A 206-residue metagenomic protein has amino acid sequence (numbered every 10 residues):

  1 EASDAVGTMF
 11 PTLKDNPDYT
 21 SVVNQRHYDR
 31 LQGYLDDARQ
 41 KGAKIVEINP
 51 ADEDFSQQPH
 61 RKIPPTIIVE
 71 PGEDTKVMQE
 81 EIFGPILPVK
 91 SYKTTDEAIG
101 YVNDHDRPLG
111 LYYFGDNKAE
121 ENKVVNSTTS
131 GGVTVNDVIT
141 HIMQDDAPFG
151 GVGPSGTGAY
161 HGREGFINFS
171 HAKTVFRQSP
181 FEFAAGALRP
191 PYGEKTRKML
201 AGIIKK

Functional and structural regions predicted by a protein language model:
E1-S3, S127-T128: Short amphipathic alpha-helices in soluble, non-transmembrane regions that often serve as interface/regulatory elements
A2-A5, V22, Y34, N168 (+2 more regions): Residues that form generic nucleotide/phosphate-binding pockets
S3-G33, I48-K62, Q79-G84, D145-D146 (+1 more regions): Flexible, acidic loop-helix segments that line cofactor/substrate-binding pockets
F55-Q58, K62-K206: Conserved C-terminal structural/oligomerization subdomain of aldehyde/semialdehyde dehydrogenase
